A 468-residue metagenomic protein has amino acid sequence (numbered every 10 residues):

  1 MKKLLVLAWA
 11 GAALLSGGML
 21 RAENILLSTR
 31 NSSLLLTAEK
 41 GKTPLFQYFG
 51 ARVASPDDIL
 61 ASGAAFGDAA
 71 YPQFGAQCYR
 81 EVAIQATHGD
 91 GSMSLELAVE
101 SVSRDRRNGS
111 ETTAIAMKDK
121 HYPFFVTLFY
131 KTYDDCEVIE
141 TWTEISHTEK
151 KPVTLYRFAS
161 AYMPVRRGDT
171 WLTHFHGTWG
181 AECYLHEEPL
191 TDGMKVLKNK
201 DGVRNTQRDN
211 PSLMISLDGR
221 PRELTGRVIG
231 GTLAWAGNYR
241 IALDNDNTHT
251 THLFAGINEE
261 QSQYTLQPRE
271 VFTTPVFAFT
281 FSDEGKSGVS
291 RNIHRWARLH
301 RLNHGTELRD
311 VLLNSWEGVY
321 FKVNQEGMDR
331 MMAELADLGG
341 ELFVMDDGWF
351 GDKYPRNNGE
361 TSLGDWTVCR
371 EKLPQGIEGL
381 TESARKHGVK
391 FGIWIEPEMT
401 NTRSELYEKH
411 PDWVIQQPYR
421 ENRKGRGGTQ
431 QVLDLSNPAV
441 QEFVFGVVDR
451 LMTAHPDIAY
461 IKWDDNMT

Functional and structural regions predicted by a protein language model:
M1-E23: Bacterial Sec-dependent N-terminal signal peptides
A22-N24, N247-Q267: Short acidic, Pro/Gly- and aromatic-enriched capping/linker segments at domain boundaries
E23-L36, K42-D244, E260: Polysaccharide-binding surfaces and accessory modules of carbohydrate-active proteins
N31, Q85, S94-V99, Y264-D283: Short Pro-Gly-centered flexible turn/kink motifs
A70-A98, S216-A242, F281-L302, G340-D347 (+1 more regions): Glycine-rich, aromatic-flanked loop segments that form ligand/cofactor-binding clefts across common enzyme folds
G109-T113, E140-E144, T154-L155, R208 (+8 more regions): Catalytic cores of glycan-processing enzymes that make or break glycosidic bonds
L266-Q267, W296-R309: N-terminal amphipathic alpha-helix/helix-capping segment at the start of soluble metabolic enzymes
H304-Y460, N466-T468: Aromatic-lined carbohydrate-binding/catalytic grooves of carbohydrate-active enzymes
